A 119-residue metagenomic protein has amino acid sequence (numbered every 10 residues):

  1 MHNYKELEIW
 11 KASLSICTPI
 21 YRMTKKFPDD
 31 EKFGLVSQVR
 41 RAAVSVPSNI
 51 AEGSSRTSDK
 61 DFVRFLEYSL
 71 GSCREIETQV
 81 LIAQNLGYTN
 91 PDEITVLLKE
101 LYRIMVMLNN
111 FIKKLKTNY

Functional and structural regions predicted by a protein language model:
M1-Y119: Short, C-terminally biased terminal segments at protein or domain edges
